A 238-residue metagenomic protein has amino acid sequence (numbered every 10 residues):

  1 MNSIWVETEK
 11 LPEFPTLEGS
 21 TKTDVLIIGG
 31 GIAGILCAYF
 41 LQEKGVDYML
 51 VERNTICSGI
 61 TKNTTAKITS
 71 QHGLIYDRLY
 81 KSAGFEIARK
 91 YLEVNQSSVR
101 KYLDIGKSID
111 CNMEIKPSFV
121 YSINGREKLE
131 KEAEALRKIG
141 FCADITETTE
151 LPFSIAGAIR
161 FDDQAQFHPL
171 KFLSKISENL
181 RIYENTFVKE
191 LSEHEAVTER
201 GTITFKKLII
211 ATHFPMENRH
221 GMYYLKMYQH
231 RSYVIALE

Functional and structural regions predicted by a protein language model:
M1-V25, E43: Extreme N-terminal leader/targeting segments of oxidoreductases
T21-L50: N-terminal Rossmann-like FAD-binding beta1-loop-alpha1 element of flavoenzymes
G30, R200, T212-M216: Glycine-rich, N-terminal phosphate-binding loop of Rossmann-like dinucleotide-binding domains
E43-N63: Glycine-rich FAD pyrophosphate-binding loop
Q71-E147: Dinucleotide-binding Rossmann-like beta1-alpha1 core, especially the glycine-rich loop that anchors the ADP
D110-V120, I145-K175: Helix-loop-beta segment of a Rossmann-like dinucleotide-binding subdomain
A133-L136, A158-K207, A211: Helical element adjacent to the flavin cofactor pocket in flavoenzyme catalytic cores
F205-E238: Central helical "cap/lid" subdomain
